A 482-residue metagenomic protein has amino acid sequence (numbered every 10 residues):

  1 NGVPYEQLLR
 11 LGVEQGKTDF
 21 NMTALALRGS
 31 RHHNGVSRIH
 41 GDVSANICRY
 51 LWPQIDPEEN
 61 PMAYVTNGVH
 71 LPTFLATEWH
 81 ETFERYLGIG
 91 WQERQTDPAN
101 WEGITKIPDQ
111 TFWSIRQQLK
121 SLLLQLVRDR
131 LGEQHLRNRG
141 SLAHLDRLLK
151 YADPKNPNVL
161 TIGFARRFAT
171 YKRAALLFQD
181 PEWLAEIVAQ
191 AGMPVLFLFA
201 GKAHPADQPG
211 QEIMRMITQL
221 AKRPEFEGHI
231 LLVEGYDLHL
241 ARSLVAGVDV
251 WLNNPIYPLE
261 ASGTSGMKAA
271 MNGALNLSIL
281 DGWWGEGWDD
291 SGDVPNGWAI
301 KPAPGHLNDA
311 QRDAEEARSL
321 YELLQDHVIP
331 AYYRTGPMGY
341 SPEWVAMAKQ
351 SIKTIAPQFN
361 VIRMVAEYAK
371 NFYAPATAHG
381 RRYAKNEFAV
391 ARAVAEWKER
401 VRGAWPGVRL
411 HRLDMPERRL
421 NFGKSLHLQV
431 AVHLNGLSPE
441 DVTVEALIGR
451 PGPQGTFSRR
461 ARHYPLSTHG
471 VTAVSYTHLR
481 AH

Functional and structural regions predicted by a protein language model:
N1-R480: Catalytic cores of carbohydrate-active enzymes across secretory and cytosolic contexts
